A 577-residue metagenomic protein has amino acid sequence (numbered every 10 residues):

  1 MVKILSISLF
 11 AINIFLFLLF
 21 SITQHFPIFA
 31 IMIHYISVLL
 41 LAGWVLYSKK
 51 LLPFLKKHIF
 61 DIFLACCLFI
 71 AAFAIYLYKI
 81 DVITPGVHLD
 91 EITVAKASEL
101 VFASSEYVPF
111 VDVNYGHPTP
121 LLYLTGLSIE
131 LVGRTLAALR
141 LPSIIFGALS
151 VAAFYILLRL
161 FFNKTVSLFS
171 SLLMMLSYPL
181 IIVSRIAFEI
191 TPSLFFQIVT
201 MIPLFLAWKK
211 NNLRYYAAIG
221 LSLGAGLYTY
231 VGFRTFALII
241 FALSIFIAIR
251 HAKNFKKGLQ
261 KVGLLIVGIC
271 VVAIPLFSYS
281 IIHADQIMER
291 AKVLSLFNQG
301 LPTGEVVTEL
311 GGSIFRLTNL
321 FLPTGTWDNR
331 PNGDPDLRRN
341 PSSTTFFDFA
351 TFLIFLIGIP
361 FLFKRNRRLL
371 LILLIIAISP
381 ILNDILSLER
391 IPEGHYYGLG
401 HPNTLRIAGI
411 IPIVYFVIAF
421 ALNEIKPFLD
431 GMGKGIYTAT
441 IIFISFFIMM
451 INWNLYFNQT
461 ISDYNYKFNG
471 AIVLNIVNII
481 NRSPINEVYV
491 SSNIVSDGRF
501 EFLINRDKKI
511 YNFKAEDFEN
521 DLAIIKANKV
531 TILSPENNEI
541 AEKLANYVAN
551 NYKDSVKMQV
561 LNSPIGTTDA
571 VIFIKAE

Functional and structural regions predicted by a protein language model:
M1-V2, L18-S21, I198-A218, G226: Membrane-interface transmembrane helices that cradle and orient dolichyl/undecaprenyl
C66, L221, I245, I266-C270 (+1 more regions): Signature aromatic-anchored transmembrane alpha helix within multi-pass, membrane-resident enzymes that catalyze glycan
I83, P341, T345, T351 (+4 more regions): Membrane-proximal, lumen/periplasm-facing interface regions of secretory-pathway glyco- and lipid-modifying enzymes
I83, T93-Y107, H117, L131 (+6 more regions): Transmembrane-lumen/periplasm boundary regions of multi-pass, lipid-linked membrane glycan transferases
L141-F162, I198-V199, P203, L353-P360 (+1 more regions): Transmembrane-helix motifs of polytopic, lipid-linked glycan transferases
P179, R185-P192: Short acidic/glycine- and proline-prone juxtamembrane loop motifs at membrane-interface regions of multi-pass membrane
S184, T235, L370-L429: Hydrophobic/aromatic-rich transmembrane helices and adjacent perimembrane loops
E519-E577: Aromatic/acidic, Gly/Pro-rich catalytic loop(s) in extracytoplasmic/lumenal soluble domains of multi-pass membrane
